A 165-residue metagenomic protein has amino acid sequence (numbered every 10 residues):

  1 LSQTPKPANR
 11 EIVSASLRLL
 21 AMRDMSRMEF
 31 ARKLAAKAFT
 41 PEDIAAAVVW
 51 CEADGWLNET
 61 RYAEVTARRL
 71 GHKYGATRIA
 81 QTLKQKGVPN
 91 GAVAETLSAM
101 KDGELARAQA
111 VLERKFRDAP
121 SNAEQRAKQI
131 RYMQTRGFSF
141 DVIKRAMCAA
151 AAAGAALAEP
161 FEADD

Functional and structural regions predicted by a protein language model:
L1-D165: An alpha-helical, amphipathic repeat domain used for nucleic-acid recognition, typified by the mTERF helical solenoid
